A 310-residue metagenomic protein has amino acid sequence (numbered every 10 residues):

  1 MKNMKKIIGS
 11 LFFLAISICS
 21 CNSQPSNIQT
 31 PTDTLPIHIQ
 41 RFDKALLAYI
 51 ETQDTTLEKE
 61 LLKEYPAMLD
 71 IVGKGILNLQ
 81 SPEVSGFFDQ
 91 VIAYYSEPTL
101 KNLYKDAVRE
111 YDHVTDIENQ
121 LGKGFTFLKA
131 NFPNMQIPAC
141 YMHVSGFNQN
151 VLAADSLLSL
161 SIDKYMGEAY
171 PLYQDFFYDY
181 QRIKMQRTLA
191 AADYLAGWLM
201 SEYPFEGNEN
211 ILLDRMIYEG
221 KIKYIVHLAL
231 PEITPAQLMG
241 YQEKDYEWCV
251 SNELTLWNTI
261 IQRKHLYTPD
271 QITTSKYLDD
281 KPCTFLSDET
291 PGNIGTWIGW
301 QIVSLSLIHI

Functional and structural regions predicted by a protein language model:
M1-I7: Positively charged n-region of N-terminal signal peptides that target proteins for export
I7-I16: Sec-dependent N-terminal signal peptides
I18-S20: C-terminal motif of bacterial Sec signal peptides marking the signal peptidase cleavage site
N22-D89: N-terminal mature-domain "stem" immediately C-terminal to a signal peptide or N-terminal signal-anchor/transmembrane
A45, E60-E64, I71, G75 (+7 more regions): Residues that form generic nucleotide/phosphate-binding pockets
Y49-E60, D193, G197-E202, M216-L305: An amphipathic alpha-helical core segment
Q90-Y246: Acidic/His-rich structured neighborhood in mature extracellular/periplasmic domains
I308-I310: Conserved small/polar residues in nucleotide/adenosyl-binding loops
